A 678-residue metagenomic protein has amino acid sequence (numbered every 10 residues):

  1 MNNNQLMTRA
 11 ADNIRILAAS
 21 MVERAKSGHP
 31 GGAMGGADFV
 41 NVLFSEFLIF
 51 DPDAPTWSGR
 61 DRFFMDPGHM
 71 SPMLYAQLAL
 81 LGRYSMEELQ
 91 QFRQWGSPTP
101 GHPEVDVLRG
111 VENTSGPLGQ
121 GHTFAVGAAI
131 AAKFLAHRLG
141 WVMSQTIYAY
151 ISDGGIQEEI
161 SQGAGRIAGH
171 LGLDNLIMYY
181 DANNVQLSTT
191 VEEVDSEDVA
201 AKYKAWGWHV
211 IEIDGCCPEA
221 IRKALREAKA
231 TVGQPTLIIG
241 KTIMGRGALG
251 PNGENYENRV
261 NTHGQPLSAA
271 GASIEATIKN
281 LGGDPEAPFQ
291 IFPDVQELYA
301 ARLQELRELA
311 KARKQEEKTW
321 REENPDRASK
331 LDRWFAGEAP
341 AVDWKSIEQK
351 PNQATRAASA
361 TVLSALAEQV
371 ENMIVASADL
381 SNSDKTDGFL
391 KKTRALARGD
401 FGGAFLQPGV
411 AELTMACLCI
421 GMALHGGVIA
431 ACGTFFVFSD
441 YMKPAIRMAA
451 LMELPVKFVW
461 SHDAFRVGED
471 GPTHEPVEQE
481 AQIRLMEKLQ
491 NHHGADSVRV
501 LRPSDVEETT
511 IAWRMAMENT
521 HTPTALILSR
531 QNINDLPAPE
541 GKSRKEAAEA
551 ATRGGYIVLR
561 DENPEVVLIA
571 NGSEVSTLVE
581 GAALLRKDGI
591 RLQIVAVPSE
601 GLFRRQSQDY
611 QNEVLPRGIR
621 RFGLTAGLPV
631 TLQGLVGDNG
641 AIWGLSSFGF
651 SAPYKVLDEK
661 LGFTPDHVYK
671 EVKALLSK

Functional and structural regions predicted by a protein language model:
M1-T146, Q296-I527, Q531-N534, A596 (+3 more regions): Thiamine diphosphate
Q94-D106, V111, F124, I130 (+6 more regions): Thiamine diphosphate
Y148, I374, V567-I569: Conserved beta-strand elements of the Class I
A149-Y150, M178, A376, F622: Residue-level marker for buried hydrophobic side chains located in beta-strands that build the well-ordered beta-sheet
S152, Y180-D181, G240, A378 (+1 more regions): Active-site flanking residues adjacent to catalytic metal/cofactor-binding acidic residues
G154-I160: Short acidic, Gly/Ser-rich segments with clustered Asp/Glu that frequently serve as metal-coordination loops in enzyme
G155, I243, S381: Catalytic metal-binding/acid-base residues of hydrolase active sites
E159, D440, I511, S576-T577: Residues that form or flank phosphate/diphosphate-binding pockets in enzymes that use nucleotide phosphates
